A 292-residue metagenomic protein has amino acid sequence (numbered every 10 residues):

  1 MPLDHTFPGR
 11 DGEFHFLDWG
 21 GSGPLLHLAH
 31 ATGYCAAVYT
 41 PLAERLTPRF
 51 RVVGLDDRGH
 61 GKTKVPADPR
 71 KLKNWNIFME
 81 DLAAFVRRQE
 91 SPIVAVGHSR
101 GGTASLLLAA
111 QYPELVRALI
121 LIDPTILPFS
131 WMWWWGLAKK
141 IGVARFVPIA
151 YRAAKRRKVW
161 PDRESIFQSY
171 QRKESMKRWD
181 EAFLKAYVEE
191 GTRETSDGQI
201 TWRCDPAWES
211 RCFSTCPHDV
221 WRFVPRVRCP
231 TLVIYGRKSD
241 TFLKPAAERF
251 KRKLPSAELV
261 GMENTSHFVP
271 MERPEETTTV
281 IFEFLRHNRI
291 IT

Functional and structural regions predicted by a protein language model:
G9-W19: A short loop-to-beta-strand scaffold at the N-terminal edge of the catalytic core in hydrolase folds
L17-A67, F85, S91: Conserved HGGG/HGGXW glycine-rich cap/lid loop of the alpha/beta-hydrolase fold
H27-A31, H98, Y235: The conserved beta1-alpha1 loop
D57-V96, W135-A138, T279: Active-site loop/oxyanion-hole signature of alpha/beta-hydrolase fold enzymes
S91-W134: Conserved hydrolase catalytic core segment
M132-S196: Helix-rich cap/lid subdomain of alpha/beta-hydrolase
A182, G191-R252, E258-G261: Conserved serine/cysteine hydrolase catalytic core
M262-P274, T278: Catalytic histidine-centered segment of alpha/beta-hydrolase-like enzymes
